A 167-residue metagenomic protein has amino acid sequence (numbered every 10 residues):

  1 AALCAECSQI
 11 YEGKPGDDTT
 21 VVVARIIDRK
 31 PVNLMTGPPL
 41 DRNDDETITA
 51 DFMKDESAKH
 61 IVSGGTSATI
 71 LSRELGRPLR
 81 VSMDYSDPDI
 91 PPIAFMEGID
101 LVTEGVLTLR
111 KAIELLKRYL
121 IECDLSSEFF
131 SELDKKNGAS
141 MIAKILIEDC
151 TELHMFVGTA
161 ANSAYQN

Functional and structural regions predicted by a protein language model:
A2-D51, S57, R77-V81, Y85-Y165: C-terminal catalytic subdomain
F52-M53, L71: Broad structural signal for hydrophobic residues in well-ordered alpha-helices, predominantly aliphatic
H60-V62: Residue-level marker for buried hydrophobic side chains located in beta-strands that build the well-ordered beta-sheet
I70-R77: Short active-site loop/helix that positions an aromatic residue
